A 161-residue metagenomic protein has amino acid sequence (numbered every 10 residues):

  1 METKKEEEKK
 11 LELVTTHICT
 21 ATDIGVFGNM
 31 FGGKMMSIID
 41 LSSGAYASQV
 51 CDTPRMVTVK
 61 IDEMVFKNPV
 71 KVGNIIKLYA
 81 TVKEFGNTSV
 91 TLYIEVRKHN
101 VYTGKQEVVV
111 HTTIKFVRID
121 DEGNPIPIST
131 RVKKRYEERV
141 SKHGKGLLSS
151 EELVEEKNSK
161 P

Functional and structural regions predicted by a protein language model:
E2-K4, K9-L13, K71-V72, K83-P161: HotDog/MaoC-like acyl-thioester-processing domains
E8-K10, M30, G44-Y79, K83-F85 (+2 more regions): Hydrophobic beta-strand-centered segment that forms part of the acyl-chain substrate-binding groove
V14-I18: Active-site-flanking beta-strand signature of metal-NTP-handling nucleotidyl enzymes and homologous cyclase-like
T22, V26, D121-E122: Short, ordered coil/turn segments that flank beta-strands lining enzyme active or ligand-binding pockets
I24-I38: A conserved, well-ordered hydrophobic junction motif at loop->secondary-structure transitions
S37-L41, A45: Short, residue-level hotspots on alpha-helical faces of the histone-fold and other alpha-helical interaction modules
